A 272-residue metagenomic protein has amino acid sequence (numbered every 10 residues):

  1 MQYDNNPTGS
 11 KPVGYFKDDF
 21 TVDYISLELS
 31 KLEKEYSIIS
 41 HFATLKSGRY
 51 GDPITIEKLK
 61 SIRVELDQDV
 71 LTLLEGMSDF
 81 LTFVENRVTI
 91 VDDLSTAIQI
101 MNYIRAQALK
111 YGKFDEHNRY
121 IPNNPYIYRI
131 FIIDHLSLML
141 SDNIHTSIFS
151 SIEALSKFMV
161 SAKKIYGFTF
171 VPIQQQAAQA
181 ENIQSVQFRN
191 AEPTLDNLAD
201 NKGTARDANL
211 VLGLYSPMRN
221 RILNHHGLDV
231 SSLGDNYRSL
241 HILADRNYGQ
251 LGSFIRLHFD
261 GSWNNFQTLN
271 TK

Functional and structural regions predicted by a protein language model:
M1: Glycine-rich phosphate-binding P-loop
N5-Y126: Cytosolic-facing regulatory segments adjacent to core modules
D23, D115-E116, I121-V160: Helical hairpin unit composed of two closely spaced alpha helices linked by a short loop
S26, D92-L94, H135, I242-A244 (+1 more regions): Flexible glycine-/small-residue-rich
S30-Y36, T44-G48, M139-D142, Q179-I183 (+2 more regions): Switch/connector loops and helix/strand junctions flanking conserved nucleotide-binding motifs in nucleotide-processing
T89, S141-S151, Q184-E192: Flexible beta-alpha connector loops of hexameric P-loop NTPases
I90, I130-D134, V171, L212: Structural motif
V160-T271: Phosphate-binding/switch region of NTP-binding enzymes
